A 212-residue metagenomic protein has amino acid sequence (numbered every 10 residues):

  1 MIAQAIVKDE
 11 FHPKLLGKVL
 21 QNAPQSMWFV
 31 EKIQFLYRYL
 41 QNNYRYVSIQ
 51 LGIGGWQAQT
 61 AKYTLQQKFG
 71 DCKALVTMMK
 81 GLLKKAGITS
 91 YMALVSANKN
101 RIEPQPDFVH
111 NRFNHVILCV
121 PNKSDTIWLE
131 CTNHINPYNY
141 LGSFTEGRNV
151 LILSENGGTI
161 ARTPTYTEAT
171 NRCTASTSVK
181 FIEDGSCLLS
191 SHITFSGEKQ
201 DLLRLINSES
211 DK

Functional and structural regions predicted by a protein language model:
M1-I53, E168, I182-E209: Secretory-pathway-linked proteins and extracytosolic
L16-G17, R45-K68, N98: Short, conserved helix/loop micro-motifs enriched in His/Cys and acidic residues
F29, I33, L65, F69 (+7 more regions): Active-site-proximal structural scaffolding
F29-F35, Y39-Q41, Q59-G70, L75-T89: Active-site-proximal cofactor/substrate-binding loop regions of enzyme domains
R38, A74-T165: Hydrophobic/aromatic-rich core segments of domains that either
S48-L51, Q59, N100-Q105, F113 (+1 more regions): Active-site-adjacent structural elements in folded domains
G157-S176, K212: Edge strands and adjacent loops of beta-rich recognition modules
T177-F181: Extended lipid/amphipathic-ligand handling interfaces
